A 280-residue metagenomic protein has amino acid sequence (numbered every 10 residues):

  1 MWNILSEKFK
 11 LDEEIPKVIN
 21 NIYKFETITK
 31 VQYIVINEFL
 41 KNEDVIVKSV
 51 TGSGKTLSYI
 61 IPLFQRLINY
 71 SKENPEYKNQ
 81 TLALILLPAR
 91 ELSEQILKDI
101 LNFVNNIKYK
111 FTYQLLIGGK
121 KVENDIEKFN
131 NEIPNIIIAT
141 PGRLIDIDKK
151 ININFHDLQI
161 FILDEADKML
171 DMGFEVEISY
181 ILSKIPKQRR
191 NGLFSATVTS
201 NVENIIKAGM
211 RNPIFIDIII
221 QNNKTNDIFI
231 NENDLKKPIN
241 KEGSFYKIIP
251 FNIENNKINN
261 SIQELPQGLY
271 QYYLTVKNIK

Functional and structural regions predicted by a protein language model:
M1-D44, S71, P88, N106-K110 (+3 more regions): N-terminal intrinsically disordered, low-complexity tails of helicases
I19, Q32, V47, L63 (+9 more regions): Residue-level signature of catalytic and energy-coupling elements of molecular machines, predominantly ATP/GTP-dependent
Y33-V45, L57-Y77, D99-F103: Walker A/P-loop NTP-binding motif
I46-K48, L84: Short hydrophobic/aromatic beta-strand immediately N-terminal to the Walker A/P-loop
S49-S53: The conserved Walker
P62, Q95-F103, R143, E177-I181 (+1 more regions): Alpha-helical scaffold elements adjacent to nucleotide-binding pockets in ATP/GTP-utilizing enzyme cores
E76-D146, D157: Conserved nucleic-acid-binding Ia/Ib motif block in the N-terminal RecA-like helicase ATPase lobe
N154-E254: Post-DEXD/H (motif II) to motif III coupling segment of the RecA-like Helicase ATP-binding lobe
